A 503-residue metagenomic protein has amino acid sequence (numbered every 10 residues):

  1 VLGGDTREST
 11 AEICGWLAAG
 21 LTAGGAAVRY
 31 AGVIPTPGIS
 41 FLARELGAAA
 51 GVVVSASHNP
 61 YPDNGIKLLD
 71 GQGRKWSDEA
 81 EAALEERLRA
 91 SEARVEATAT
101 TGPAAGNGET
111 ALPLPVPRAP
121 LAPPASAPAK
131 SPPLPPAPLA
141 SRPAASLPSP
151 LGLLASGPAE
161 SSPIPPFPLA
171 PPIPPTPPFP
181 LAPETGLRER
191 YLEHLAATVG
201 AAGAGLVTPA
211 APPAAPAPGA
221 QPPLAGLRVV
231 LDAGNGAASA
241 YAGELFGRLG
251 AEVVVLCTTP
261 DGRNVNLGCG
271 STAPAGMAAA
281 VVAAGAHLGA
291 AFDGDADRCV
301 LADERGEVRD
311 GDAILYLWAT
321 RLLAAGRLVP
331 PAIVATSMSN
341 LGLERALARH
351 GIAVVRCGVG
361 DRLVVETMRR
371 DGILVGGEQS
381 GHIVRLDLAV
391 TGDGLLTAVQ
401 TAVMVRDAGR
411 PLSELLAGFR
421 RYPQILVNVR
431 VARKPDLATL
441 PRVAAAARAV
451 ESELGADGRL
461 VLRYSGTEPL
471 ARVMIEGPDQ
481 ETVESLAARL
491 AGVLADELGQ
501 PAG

Functional and structural regions predicted by a protein language model:
V1-D63, E244-A302: N-terminal small/polar loop signature for handling phosphorylated ligands or for N-terminal nucleophile
T22, G38, A82-A111, P172-E193 (+3 more regions): Proline/glycine-rich low-complexity loops and linkers
A43-L46, N59-Y61, A202-T208, G219-L224 (+12 more regions): Solvent-exposed alpha-helices and their adjacent loops that cap or buttress functional pockets in soluble metabolic
P62-R89, A302-W318, A389-V399, V405: A short, gly/pro- and small-residue-rich
D63, H287-L288, A325-G503: Phosphate-binding and adjacent anionic-ligand microenvironments
N64-P115, L154, P168-V282: Gly/Ser/Thr-enriched, mixed-charge loops and adjacent short helices that form phosphate/oxyanion-binding elements
P113-V116, P120-S126, S131-L134, P138-S141 (+5 more regions): Ser/Thr/Pro-rich low-complexity tandem-repeat tracts
